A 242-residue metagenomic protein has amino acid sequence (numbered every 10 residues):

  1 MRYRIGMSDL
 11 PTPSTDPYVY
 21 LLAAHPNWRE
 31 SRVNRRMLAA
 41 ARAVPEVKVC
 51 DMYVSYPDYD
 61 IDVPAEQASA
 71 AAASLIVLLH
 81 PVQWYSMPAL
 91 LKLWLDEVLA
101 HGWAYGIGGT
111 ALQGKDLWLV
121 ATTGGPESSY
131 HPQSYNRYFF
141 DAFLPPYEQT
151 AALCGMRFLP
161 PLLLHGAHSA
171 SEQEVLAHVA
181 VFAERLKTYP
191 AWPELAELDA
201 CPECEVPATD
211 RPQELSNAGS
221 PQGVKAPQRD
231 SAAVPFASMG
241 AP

Functional and structural regions predicted by a protein language model:
D9-P45: N-terminal beta1-alpha1 ligand-phosphate binding loop
Y18, L38, E148-A218, G223 (+1 more regions): Glycine-rich phosphate/pyrophosphate-binding loop and the adjoining helix
R32-A43, F139-C154: Short, solvent-exposed amphipathic alpha-helices that sit in or adjacent to ligand/effector-binding or catalytic
E46-Y59: A short beta-strand-loop structural module common to alpha/beta enzyme folds
Y56-A65, A170-E174: Structural motif
P64-E148: Helix-loop-strand module that forms the ligand-binding subsite of alpha/beta enzymes
